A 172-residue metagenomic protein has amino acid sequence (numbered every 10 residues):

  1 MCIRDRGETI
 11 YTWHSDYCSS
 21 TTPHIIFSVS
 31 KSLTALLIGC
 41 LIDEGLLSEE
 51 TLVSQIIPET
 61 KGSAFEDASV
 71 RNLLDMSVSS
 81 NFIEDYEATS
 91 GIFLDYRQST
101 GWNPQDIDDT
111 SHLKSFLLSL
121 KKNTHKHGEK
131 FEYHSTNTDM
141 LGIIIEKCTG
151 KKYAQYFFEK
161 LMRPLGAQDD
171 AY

Functional and structural regions predicted by a protein language model:
M1-D5: Conserved small/polar residues in nucleotide/adenosyl-binding loops
G7, I25-E50, L73, L141-I145: Active-site SXXK
E8-W13, S54-Q55, T89-K126, K151-D170: Short, charged, amphipathic alpha-helices and their helix-cap/turn boundaries
D16-Y17: A generic structural motif
I25, D43-Y86, S119-K122, T136 (+1 more regions): Active-site helix/loop module of the DD-peptidase/beta-lactamase fold, centered on the serine-lysine SxxK catalytic
T110-K114, E132-D139: A short mid-domain helix/strand-loop element embedded in enzyme catalytic domains that forms or borders the active-site
H125-Y133: Solvent-exposed loop and edge beta-strand segments that line ligand/cofactor-binding and catalytic clefts
